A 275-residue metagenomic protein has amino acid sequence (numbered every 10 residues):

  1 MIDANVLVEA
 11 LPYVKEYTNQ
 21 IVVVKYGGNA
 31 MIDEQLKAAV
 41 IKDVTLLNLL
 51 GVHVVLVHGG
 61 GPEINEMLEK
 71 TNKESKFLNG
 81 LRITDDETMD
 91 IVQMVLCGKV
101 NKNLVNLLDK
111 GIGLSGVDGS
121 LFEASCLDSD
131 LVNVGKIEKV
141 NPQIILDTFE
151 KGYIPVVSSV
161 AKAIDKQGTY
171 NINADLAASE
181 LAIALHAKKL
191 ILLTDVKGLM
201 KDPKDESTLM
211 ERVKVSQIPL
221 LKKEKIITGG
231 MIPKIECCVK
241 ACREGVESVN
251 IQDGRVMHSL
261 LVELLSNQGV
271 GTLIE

Functional and structural regions predicted by a protein language model:
M1-R255, Q268: Nucleotide/pyrophosphate-binding catalytic subdomain
S259-E275: Short, basic/aromatic-enriched C-terminal tail that caps enzymatic domains
